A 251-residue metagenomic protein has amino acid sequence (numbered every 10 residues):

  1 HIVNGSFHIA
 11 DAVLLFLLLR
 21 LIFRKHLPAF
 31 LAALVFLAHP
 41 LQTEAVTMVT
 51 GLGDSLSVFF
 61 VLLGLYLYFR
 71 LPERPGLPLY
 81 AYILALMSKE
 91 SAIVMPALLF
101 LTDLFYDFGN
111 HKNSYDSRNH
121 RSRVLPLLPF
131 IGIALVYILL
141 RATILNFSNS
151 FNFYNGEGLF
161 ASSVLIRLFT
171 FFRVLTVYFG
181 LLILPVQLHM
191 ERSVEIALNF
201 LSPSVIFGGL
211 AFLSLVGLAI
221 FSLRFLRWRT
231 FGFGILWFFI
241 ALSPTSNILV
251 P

Functional and structural regions predicted by a protein language model:
H1-P251: Polytopic membrane enzymes that build or remodel cell-surface glycoconjugates and lipids
